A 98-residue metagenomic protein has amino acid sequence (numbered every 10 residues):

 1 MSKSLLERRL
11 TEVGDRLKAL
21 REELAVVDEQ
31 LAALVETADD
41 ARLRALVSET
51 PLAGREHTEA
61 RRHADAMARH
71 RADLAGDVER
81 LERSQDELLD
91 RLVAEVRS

Functional and structural regions predicted by a protein language model:
M1-L17, L89-S98: Short, charge-rich amphipathic alpha-helices with coiled-coil/heptad character
K3, L24-L31, A75: Amphipathic, non-membrane alpha-helical segments in soluble helical-bundle scaffolds
L10, G14, V35, H57 (+2 more regions): Generic structural concept
L17-L24, H63-S84: Amphipathic alpha-helical coiled-coil segments
V27-L52: Extended alpha-helical coiled-coil "stalk/arm" regions that act as elongated linkers or oligomerization scaffolds
V47-H70: Short, glycine/alanine-rich amphipathic alpha-helical segment that often forms an alpha-turn-alpha hairpin
L52-T58, D86, V93-S98: Charged, alpha-helical coiled-coil and adjacent rod-like segments in eukaryotic scaffold subunits that mediate
